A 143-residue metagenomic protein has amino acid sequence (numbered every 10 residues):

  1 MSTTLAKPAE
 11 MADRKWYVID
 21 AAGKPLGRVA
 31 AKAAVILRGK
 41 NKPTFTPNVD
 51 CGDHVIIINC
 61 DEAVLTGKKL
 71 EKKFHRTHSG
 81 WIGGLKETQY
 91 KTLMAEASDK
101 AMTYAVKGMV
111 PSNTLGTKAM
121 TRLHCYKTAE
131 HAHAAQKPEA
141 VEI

Functional and structural regions predicted by a protein language model:
M1-Y104, T114, A132-I143: Ribosome large-subunit tunnel/peptidyl-transferase-proximal elements
T103, V110-Y126, A132: C-terminal structural segments of small proteins and small subunits
